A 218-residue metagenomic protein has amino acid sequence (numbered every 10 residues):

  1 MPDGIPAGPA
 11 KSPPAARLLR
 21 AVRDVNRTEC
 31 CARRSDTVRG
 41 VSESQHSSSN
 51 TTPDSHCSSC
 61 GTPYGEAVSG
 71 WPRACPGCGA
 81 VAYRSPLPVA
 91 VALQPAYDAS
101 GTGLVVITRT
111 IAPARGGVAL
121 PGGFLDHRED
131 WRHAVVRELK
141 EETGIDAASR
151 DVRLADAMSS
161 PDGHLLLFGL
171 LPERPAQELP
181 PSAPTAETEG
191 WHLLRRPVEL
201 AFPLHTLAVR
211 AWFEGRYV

Functional and structural regions predicted by a protein language model:
P2-S12: Extreme N-terminal basic, low-complexity initiation segments that serve as generic localization/processing leaders
L18-L19: Leucine-biased recognition of intrinsically disordered, low-complexity hydrophobic segments
C30-C31: Cysteine-centered motifs
D36-T37: Short, positively charged and aromatic/hydrophobic N-terminal segments
E43-A92: Acidic, metal-coordinating catalytic segment for phosphate/diphosphate chemistry, firing primarily on the Nudix
P76-G117: Short microdomains enriched in Cys/His and/or Lys/Arg
S100-E141: Conserved Nudix-box catalytic region and its N-terminal flanking loop in Nudix hydrolases and closely related
L125-G215: Unchanged
